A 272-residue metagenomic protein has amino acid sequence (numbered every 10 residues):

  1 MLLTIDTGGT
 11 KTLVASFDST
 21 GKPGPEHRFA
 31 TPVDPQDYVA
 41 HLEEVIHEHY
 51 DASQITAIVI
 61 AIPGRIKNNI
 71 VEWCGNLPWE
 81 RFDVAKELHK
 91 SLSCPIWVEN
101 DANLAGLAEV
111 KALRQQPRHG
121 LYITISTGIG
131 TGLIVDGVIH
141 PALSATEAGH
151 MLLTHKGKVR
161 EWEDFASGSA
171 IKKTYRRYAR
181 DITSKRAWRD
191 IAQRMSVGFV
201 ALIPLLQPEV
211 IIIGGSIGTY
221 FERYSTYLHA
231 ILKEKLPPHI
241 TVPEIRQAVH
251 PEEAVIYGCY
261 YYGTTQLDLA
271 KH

Functional and structural regions predicted by a protein language model:
M1-A57, I66-N68, W73, L88-C94 (+3 more regions): ATP-binding/phosphotransfer module of carbohydrate and carboxylate kinases, centering on a glycine-rich
D6, V59-P63, Y122-G128, G132: Short beta-strand segments
V71-R81: A charged helix-plus-loop insertion that forms the helical arch/lid used to bind and gate nucleic-acid substrates
I96-D101: General beta-strand structural signal in soluble alpha/beta enzymes
N103, G128, G218: Catalytic metal-binding/acid-base residues of hydrolase active sites
L104-K111, G130-L133: Adenylate-forming
G128-G137, G258: Active-site PLP attachment segment
T146-A148: Conserved subregion of the PPM/PP2C metallophosphatase catalytic domain
